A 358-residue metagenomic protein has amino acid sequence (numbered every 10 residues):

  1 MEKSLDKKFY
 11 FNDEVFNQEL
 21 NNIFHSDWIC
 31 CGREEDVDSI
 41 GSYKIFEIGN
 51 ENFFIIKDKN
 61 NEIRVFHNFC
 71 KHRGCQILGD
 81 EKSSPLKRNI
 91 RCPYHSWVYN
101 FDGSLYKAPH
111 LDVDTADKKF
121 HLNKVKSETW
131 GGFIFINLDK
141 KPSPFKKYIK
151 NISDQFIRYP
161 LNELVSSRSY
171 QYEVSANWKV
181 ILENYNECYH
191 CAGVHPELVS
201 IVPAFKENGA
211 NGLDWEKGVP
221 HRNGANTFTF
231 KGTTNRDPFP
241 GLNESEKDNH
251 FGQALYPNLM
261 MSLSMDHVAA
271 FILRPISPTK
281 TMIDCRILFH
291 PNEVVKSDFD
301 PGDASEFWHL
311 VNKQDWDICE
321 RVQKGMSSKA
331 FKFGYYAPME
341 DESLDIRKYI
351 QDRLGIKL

Functional and structural regions predicted by a protein language model:
M1-E2: Glycine-rich active-site loop/strand segments that organize a redox cofactor
L5, F9-I48: Non-catalytic accessory segments flanking enzyme active sites
E19, E51-F53, K357: Soluble FAD-dependent oxygen oxidases
H25-D38, Y106-H110, G252-P257: Short Pro/Gly-enriched beta-strand edge/turn motifs at strand-loop
C31, I77, L105, L198 (+1 more regions): Short clusters of hydrophobic/aromatic residues that line enzyme substrate/ligand-binding pockets
V37-K140, K146-D154: Rieske [2Fe-2S] iron-sulfur-binding domain
E62, N68, F133-L358: C-terminal catalytic domain of Rieske-type non-heme iron oxygenases
